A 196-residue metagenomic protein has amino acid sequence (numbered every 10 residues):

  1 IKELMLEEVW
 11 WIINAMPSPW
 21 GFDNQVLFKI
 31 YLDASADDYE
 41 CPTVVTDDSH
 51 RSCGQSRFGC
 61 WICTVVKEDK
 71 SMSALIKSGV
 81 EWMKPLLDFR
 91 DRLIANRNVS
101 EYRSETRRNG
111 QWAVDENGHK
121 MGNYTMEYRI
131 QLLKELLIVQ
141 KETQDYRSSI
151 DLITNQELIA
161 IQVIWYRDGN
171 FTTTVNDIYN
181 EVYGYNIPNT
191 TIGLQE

Functional and structural regions predicted by a protein language model:
I1-E196: Nucleotide-activated chemistry modules centered on ATP-dependent adenylation/adenylyltransferase
